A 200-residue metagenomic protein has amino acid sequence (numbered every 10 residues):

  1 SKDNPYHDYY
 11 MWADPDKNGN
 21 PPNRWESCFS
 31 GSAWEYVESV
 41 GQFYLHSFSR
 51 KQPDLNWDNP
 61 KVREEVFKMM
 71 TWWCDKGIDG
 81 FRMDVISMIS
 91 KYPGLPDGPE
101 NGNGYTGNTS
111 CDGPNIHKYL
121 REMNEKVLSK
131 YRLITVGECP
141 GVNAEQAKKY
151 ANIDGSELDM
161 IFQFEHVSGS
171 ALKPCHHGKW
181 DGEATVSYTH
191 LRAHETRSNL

Functional and structural regions predicted by a protein language model:
S1-T71, D75, M88-N143: Acidic/aromatic-lined carbohydrate-recognition and catalytic surfaces of CAZymes acting on diverse glycans
K2-P21, L120, N124-R192, R197-S198: Conserved alpha/beta catalytic core and glycan-binding cleft of carbohydrate-active enzymes
